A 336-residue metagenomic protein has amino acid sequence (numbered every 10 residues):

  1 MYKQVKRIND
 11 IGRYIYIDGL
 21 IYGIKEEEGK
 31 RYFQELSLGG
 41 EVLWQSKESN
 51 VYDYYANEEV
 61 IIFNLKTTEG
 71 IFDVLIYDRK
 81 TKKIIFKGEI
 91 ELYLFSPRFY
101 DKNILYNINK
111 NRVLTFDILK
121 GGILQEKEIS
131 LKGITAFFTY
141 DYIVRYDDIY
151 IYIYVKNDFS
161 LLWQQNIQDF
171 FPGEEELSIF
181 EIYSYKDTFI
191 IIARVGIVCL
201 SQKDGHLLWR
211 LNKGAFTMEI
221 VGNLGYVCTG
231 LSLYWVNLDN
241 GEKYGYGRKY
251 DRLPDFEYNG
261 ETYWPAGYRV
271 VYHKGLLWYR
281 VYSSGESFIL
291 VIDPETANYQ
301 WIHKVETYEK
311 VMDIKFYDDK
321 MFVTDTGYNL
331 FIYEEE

Functional and structural regions predicted by a protein language model:
M1-I90, D117, Q125-K127, G327-L330: N-terminal "mature head" segments of proteins
Y2-I8, G40-S46, K83-E89, G122-E128 (+5 more regions): A short beta-strand motif characteristic of beta-propeller blades
R7-G19, K47-V60, E89-K102, E128-D141 (+5 more regions): Repeated scaffold domains used in trafficking and secretory/extracellular systems, primarily beta-propellers
I15-E27, E59-T68, D101-I108, Y140-D147 (+5 more regions): Short beta-strand elements that form the blades of beta-propeller/WD-repeat-like and other beta-sheet-rich scaffold
E28-Q34, E69-I76, N111-T115, D148-I153 (+4 more regions): Structural motif
S37-G39, D78-K82, D117-G121, V155-F159 (+4 more regions): Short loop/turn segments that connect beta-strands within beta-propeller blades
Y106-L208: Solenoidal tandem-repeat scaffolds enriched in leucines and small polar residues
E306-E336: Blade-level signature of beta-propeller repeat domains, shared across WD40, Kelch, NHL, RCC1 and BNR/Asp-box propellers
